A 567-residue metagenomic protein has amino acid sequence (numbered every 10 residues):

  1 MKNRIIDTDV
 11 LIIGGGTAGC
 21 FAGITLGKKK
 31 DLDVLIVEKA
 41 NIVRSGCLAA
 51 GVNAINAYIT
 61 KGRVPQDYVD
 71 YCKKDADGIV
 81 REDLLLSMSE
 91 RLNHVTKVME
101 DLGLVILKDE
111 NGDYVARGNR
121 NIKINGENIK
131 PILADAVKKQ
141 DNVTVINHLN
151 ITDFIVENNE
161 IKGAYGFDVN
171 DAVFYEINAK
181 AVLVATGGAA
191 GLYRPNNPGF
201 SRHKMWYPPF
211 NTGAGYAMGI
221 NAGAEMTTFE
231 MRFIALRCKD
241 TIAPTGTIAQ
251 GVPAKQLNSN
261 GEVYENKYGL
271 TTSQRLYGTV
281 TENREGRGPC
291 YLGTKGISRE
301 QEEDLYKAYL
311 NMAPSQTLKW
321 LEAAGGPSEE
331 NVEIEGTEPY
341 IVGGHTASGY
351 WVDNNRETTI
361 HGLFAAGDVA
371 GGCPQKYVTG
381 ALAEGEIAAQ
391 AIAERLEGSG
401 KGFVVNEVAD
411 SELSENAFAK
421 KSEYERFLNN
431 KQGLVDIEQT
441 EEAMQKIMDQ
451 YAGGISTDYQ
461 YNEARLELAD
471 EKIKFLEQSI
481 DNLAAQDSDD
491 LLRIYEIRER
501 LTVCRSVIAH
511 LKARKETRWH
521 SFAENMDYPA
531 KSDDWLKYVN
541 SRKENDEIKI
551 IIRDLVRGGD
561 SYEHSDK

Functional and structural regions predicted by a protein language model:
I5-T8, D171-A181, T359: Core beta-strand elements of the Rossmann-like FAD/NAD(P) dinucleotide-binding domain in flavoenzyme oxidoreductases
V10-I36: N-terminal Rossmann-like FAD-binding beta1-loop-alpha1 element of flavoenzymes
K28-A50: Glycine-rich FAD pyrophosphate-binding loop
N56-M88: Glycine-rich active-site loop/strand segments that organize a redox cofactor
N93, E100-T152, T228-Y377, L382 (+1 more regions): Mobile, glycine/GP-rich and aromatic-enriched active-site lid/loop segments adjacent to catalytic centers
G126-D153, E157-E176, Y216, A222: Helical element adjacent to the flavin cofactor pocket in flavoenzyme catalytic cores
V184-A243, V378-A391: Glycine-rich loop(s) and the adjacent beta-strand/alpha-helix scaffold that form part
E397-Q486: Long, amphipathic alpha-helical stalk/connector segments used for oligomerization, subunit docking, or mechanical
